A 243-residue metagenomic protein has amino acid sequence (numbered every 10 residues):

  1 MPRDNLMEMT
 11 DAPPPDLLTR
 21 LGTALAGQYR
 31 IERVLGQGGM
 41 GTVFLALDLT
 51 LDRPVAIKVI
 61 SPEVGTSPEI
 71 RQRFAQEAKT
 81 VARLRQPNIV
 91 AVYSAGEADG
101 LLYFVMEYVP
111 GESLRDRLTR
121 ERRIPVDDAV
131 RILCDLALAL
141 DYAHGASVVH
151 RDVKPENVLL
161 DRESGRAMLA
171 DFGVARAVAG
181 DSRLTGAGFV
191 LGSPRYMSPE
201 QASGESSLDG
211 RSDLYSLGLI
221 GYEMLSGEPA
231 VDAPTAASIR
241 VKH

Functional and structural regions predicted by a protein language model:
D16, G65-E69, R162-S207, P234-T235: Activation segment of protein kinases
T42: Conserved N-lobe ATP-binding subsite of Hanks-type protein kinase domains, especially the beta3 VAIK lysine
S61-R83: AlphaC helix of the eukaryotic protein kinase fold
A95: Activation-segment/catalytic-loop signature of the eukaryotic protein kinase fold
D99-S113, R117: Conserved short submotifs of the Hanks-type protein kinase catalytic core that shape the nucleotide-binding pocket
I132-L133: Activation segment signature within eukaryotic-like protein kinase domains
L138-V148: Protein kinase catalytic-loop region centered on the HRD/HxD motif
